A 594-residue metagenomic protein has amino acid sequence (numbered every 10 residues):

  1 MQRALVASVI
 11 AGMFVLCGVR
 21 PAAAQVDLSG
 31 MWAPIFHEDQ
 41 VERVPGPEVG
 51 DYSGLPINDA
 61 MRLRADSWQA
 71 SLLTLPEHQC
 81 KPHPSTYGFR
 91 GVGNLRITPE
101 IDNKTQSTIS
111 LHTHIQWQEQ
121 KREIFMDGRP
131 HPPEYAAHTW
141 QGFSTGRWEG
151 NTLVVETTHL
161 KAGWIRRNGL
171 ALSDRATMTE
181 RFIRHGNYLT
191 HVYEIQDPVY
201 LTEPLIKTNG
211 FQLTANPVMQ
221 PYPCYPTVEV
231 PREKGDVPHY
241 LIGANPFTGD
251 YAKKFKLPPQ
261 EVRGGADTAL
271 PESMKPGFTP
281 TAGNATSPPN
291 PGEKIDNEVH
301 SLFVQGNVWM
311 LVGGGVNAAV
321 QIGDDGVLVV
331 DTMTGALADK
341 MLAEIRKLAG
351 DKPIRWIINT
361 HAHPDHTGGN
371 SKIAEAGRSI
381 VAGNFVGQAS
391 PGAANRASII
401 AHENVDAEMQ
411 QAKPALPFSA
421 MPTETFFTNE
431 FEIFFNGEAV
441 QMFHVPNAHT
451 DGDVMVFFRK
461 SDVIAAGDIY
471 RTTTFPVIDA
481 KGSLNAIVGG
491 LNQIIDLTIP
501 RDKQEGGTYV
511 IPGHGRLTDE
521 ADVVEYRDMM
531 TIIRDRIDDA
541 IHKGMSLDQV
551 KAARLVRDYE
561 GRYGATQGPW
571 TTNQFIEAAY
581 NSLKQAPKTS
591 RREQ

Functional and structural regions predicted by a protein language model:
A7-G18: Bacterial N-terminal signal peptides
A11, P21-A22, E430: Cleavable N-terminal signal peptides
P21-P288, V381-R396, V405-A407, M442 (+1 more regions): PEST-like low-complexity, intrinsically disordered acidic/proline/serine-rich tracts that flank trafficking/processing
A285-P291, S379-A382, V386-A389, P500-G507 (+1 more regions): Accessory terminal helices/loops
H300-K352, V454-D468: Conserved beta-strand hairpin/beta-sheet module of binuclear metal-dependent hydrolase folds, prominently
F303, Q388-V445, T450-D451, R459-K460 (+1 more regions): Metallo-beta-lactamase
D324-L328, A336-A389, N395-A397: Active-site metal-binding motif and surrounding structural segment of the metallo-beta-lactamase
G326-V327, T334-A336, L348, E432 (+1 more regions): Metallo-beta-lactamase
